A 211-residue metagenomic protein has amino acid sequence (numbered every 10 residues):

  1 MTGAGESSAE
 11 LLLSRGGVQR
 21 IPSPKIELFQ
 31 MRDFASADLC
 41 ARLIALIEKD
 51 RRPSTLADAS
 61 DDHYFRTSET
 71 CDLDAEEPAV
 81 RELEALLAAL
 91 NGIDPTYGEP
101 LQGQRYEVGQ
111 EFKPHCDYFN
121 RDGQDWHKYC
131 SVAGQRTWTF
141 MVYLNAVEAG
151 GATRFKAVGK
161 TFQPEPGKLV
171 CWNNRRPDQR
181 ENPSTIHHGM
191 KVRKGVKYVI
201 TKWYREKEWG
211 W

Functional and structural regions predicted by a protein language model:
M1-W211: Fe(II)/2-oxoglutarate oxygenase catalytic core
